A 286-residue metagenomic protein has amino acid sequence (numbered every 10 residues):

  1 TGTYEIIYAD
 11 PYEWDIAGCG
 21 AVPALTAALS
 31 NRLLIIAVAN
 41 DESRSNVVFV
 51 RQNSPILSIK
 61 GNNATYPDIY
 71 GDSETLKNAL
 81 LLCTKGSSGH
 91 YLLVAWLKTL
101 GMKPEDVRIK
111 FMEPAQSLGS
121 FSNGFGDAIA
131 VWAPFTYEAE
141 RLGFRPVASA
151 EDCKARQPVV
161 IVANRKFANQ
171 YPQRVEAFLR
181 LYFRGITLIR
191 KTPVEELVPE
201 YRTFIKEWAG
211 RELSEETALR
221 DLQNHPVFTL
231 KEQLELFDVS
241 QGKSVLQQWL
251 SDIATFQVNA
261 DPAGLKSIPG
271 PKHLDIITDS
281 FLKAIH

Functional and structural regions predicted by a protein language model:
T1-M102, R108-F111, D127-A133, S149 (+1 more regions): Short, glycine-/small- and polar/acidic-enriched structural segments that line small-molecule recognition paths
A27, V48, L76, L93 (+5 more regions): Residue-level signal for nonpolar/aromatic packing positions in well-ordered secondary structure
L33, K103, R145, E207-S214 (+1 more regions): Short coil/loop linkers at secondary-structure junctions
I35-I36, I109, I189-E200, L265-P271: Surface-exposed patches in mature extracellular/periplasmic domains of secreted proteins
T99-E105, R141, K191: Secondary-structure boundary elements
Q116-A209: Pocket-lining segment of extracytoplasmic ligand-binding domains
N169-P262: Secondary-structure end/capping motifs
L246-H286: Conserved C-terminal helix/tail region of periplasmic/extracytoplasmic solute-binding proteins
